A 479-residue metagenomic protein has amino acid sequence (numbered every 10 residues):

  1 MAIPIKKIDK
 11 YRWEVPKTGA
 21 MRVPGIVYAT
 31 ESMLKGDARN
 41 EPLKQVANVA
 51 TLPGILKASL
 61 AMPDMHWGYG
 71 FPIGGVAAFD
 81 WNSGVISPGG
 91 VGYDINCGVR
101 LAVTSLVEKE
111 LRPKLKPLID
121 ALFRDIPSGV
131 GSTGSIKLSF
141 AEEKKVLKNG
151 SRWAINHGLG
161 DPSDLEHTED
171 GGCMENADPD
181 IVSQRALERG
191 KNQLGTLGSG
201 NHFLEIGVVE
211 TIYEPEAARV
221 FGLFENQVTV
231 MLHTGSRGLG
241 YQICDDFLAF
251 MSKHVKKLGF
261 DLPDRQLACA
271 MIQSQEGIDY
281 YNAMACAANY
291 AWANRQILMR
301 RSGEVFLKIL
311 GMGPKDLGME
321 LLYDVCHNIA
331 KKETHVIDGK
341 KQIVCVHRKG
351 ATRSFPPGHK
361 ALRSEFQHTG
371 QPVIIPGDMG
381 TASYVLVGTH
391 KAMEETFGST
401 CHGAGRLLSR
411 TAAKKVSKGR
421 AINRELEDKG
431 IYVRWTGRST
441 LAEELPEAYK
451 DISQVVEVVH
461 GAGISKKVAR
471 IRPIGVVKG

Functional and structural regions predicted by a protein language model:
A2-Q45, G54-A58, Y69-F71, W81-G90 (+3 more regions): Domain-length cofactor-binding catalytic modules of enzymes
V76-V103: Redox-cofactor-proximal catalytic regions of oxidoreductases
R100-T104, E108-D120: A glycine-rich phosphate/pyrophosphate-binding beta-strand-loop-alpha-helix module
